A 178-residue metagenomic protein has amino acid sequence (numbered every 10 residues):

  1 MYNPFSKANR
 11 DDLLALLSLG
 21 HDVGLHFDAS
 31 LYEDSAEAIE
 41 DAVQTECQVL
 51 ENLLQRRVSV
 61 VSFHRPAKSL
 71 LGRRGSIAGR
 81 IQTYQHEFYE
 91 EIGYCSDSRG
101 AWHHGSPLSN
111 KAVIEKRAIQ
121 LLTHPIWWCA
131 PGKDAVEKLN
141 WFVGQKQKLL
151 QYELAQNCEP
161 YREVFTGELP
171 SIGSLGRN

Functional and structural regions predicted by a protein language model:
M1-L19: Active-site beta->alpha N-cap acidic-glycine motif
K7, S18-L19, S30, A36-N178: Terminal accessory/targeting
